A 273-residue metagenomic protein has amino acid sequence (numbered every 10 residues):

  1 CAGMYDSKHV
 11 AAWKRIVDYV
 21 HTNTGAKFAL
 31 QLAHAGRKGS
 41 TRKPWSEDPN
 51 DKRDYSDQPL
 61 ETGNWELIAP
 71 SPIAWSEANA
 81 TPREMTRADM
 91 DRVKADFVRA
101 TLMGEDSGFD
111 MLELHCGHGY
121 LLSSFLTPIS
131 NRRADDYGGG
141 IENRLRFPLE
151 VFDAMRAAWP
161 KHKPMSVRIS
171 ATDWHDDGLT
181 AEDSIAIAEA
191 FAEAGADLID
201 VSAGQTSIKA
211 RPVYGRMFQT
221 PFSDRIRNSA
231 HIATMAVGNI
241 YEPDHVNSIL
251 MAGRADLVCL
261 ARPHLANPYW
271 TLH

Functional and structural regions predicted by a protein language model:
C1-H273: Flavin-dependent oxidoreductase catalytic cores
